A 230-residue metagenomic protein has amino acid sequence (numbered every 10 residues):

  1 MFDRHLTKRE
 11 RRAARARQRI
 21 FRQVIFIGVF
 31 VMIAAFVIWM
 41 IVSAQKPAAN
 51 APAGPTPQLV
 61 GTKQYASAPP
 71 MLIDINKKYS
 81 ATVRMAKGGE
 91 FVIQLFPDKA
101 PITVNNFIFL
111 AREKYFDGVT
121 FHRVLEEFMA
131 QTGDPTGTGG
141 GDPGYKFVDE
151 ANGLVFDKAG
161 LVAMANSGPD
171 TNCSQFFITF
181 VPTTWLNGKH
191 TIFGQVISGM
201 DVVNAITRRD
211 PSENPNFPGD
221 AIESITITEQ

Functional and structural regions predicted by a protein language model:
M1-Q230: Cyclophilin-like peptidyl-prolyl cis-trans isomerases
